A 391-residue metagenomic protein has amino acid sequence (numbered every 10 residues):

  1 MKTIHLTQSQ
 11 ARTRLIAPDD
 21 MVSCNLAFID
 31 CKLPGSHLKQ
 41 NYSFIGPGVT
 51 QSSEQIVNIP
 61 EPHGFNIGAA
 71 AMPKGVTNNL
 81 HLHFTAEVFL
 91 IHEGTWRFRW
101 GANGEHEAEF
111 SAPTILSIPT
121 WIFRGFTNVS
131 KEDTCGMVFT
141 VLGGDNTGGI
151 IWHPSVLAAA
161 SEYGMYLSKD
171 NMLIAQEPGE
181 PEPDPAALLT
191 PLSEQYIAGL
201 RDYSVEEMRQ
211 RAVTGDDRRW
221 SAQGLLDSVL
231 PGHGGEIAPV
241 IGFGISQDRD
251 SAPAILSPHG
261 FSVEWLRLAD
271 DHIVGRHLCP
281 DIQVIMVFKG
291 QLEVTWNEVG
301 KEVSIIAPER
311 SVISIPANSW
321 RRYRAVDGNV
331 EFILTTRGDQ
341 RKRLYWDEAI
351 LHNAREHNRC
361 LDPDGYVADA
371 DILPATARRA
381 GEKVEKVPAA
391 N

Functional and structural regions predicted by a protein language model:
M1-H63, L167-H259, D364-N391: A short, N-terminal "cap"/entry segment at the start of jelly-roll beta-barrel domains of the cupin/DSBH fold
G46-Q55, N66-H83, I245-S251, S262-C279 (+1 more regions): Conserved short histidine dyad/triad with adjacent acidic residue
Q55-P60, T77-H83, W100, E107-E109 (+6 more regions): Short histidine-centered beta-strand/loop micro-motifs that create catalytic or ligand/metal-coordination sites
P73-K74, F84-R97, G101, A269-H272 (+1 more regions): Glycine- and acidic-residue-biased ligand/ion/polar-headgroup-sensing regions
V76, F84-T85, I122-F123, P280-D281 (+3 more regions): A generic "binding-loop/recognition-motif" signal
A86, L90, A102-P119, E298-A317: Short acidic-glycine-tyrosine-enriched beta hairpin
S111-A112, T120-G149, I306-S311, A317-R343: Ligand-binding loop in jelly-roll beta-barrel domains
